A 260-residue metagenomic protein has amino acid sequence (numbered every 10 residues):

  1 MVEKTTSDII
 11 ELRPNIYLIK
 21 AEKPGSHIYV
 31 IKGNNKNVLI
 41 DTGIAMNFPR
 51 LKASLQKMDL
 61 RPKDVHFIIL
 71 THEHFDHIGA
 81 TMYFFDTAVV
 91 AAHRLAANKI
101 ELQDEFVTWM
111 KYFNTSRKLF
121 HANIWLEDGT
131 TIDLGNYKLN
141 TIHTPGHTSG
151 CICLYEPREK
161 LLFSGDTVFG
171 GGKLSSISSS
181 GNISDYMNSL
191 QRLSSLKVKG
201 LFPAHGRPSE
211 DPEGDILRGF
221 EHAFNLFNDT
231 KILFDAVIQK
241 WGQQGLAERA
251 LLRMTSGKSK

Functional and structural regions predicted by a protein language model:
E3-M58, C153-G165: Conserved beta-strand hairpin/beta-sheet module of binuclear metal-dependent hydrolase folds, prominently
I10-Y17, M110-N114, G135-Y137: Short Pro/Gly-enriched beta-strand edge/turn motifs at strand-loop
L12, F84-T87, K197: Short, structured coil segments at secondary-structure junctions
L18, V38-D41, D64, I69 (+1 more regions): Short catalytic-loop micro-motif centered on adjacent basic/acidic residues
V38-I40, I69, V90, L161-F163 (+1 more regions): Residue-level marker for buried hydrophobic side chains located in beta-strands that build the well-ordered beta-sheet
A45-M46, K138-P145, S149-K231: Metallo-beta-lactamase
M46-T131, E221, N225-D229, L233: Active-site HxH/HxHxD metal-binding segment of metal-dependent hydrolases
L233-K260: C-terminal regulatory/interaction regions
